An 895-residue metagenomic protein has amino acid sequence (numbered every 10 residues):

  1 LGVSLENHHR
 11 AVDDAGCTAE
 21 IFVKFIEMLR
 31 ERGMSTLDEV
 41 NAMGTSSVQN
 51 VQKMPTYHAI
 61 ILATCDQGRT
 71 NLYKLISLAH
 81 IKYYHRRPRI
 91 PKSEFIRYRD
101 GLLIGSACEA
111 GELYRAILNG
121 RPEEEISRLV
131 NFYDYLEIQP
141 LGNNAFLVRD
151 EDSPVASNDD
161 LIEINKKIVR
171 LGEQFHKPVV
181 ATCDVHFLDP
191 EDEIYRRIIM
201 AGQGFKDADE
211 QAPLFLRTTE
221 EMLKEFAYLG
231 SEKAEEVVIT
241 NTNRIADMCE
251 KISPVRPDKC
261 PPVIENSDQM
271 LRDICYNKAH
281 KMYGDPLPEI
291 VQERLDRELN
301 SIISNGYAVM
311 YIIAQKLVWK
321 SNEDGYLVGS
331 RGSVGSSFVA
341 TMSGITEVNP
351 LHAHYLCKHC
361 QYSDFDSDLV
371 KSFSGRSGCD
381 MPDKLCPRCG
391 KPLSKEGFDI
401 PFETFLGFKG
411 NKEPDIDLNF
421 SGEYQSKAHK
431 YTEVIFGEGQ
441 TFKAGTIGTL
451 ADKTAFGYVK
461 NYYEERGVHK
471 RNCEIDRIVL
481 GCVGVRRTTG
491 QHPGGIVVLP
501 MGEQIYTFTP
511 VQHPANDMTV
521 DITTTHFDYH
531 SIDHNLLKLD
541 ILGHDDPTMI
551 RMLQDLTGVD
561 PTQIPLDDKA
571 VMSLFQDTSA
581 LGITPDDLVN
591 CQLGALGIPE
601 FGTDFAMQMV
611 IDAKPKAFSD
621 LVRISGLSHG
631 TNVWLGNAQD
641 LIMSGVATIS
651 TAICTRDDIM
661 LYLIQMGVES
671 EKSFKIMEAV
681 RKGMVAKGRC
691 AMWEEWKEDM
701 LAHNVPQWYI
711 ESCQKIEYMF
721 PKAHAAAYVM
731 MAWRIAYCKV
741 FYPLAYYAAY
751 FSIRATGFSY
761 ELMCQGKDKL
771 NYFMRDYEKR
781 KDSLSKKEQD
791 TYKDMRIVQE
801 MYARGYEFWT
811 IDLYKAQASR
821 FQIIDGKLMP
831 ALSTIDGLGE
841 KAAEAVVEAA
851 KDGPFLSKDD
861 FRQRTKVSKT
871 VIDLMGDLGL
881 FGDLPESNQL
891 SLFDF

Functional and structural regions predicted by a protein language model:
L1-G44, M248: Acidic, Mg2+-coordinating catalytic module of metal-dependent nucleases/exonucleases that use a two-metal-ion mechanism
N7-A11, K177-E191, S330-R331, H492: Short acidic/histidine-rich active-site segments
E27, S47-Y84: Hydrophobic or amphipathic alpha-helical targeting/insertion segments
R30-K53, G495-L499, E503-H513: Common nucleic-acid-contacting/processivity interface regions adjacent to the catalytic cores of nucleic-acid enzymes
A59-A63, E173, R197-F215, Y463-K470: Acidic, His- and aromatic-enriched active-site or binding-groove loops in soluble protein domains that engage sugars
D66-Q67, N71-D192, E235, D273 (+1 more regions): Domain-core and long-helix interface of multi-subunit machines
F187, I198, K206, T218 (+2 more regions): Noncatalytic, beta-rich nucleic-acid-contacting surfaces in large DNA/RNA-processing enzymes
E193-Y276: Active-site or pore-adjacent capping/gating segments
